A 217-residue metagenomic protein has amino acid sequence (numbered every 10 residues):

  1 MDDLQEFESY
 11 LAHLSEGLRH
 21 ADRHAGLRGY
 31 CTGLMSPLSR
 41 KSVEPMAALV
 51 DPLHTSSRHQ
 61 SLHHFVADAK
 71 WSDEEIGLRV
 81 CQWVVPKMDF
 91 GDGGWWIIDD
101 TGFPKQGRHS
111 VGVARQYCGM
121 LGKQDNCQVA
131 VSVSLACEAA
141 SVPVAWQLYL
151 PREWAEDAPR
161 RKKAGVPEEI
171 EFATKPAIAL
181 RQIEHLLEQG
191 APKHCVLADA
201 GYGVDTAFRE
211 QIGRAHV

Functional and structural regions predicted by a protein language model:
M1-L197, G201-R214: Conserved, well-structured functional cores that handle cations and Mg-NTP chemistry
